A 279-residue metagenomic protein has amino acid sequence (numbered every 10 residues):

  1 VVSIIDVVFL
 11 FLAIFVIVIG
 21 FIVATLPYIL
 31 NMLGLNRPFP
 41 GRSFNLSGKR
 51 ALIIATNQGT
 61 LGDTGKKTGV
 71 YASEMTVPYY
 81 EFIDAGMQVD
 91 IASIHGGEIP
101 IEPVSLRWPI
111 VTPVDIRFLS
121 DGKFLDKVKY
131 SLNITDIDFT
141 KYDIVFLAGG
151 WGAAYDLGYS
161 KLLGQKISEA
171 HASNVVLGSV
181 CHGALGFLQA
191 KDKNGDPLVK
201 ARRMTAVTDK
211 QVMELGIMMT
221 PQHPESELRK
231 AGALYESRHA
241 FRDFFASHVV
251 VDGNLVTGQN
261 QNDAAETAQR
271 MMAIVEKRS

Functional and structural regions predicted by a protein language model:
V2-S173, L185-S279: Extended, subdomain-level signal for the structured scaffold at the beginning of enzyme domains
L177-G178: Conserved, well-structured core segments that form or line functional sites
C181-G183: Catalytic nucleophile serine of serine hydrolases, specifically the conserved "nucleophile elbow" pentapeptide
